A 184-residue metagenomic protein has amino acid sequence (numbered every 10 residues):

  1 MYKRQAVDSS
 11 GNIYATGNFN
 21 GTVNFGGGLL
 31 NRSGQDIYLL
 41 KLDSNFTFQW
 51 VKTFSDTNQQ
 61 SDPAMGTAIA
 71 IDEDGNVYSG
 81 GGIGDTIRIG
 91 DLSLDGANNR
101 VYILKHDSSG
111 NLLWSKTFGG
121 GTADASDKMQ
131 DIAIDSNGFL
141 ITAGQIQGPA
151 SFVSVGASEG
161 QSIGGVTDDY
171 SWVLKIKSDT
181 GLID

Functional and structural regions predicted by a protein language model:
K3-D184: A sequence-level/structural motif corresponding to short, flexible coil/turn segments enriched in small polar residues
